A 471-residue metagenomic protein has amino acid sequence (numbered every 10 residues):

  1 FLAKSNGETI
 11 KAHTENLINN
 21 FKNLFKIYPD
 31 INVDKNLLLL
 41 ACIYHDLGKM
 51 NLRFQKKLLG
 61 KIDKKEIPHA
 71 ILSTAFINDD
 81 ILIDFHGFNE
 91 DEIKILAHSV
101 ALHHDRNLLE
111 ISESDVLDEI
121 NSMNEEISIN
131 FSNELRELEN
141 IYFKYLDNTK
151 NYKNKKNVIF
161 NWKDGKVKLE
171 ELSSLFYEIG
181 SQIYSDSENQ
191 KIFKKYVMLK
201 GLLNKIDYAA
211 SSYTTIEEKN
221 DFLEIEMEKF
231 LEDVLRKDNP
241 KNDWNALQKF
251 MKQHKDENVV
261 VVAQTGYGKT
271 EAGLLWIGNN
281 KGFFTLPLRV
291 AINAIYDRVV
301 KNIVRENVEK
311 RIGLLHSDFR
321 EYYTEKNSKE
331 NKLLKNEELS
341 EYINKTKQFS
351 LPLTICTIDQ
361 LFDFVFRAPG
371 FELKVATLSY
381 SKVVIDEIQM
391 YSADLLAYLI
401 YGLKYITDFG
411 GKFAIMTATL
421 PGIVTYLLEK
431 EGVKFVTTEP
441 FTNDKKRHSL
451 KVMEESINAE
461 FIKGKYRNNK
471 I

Functional and structural regions predicted by a protein language model:
F1-D63: Acidic/His-rich, divalent-metal-binding segments that scaffold phosphate/diphosphate chemistry
K22, D84-F230: N-terminal accessory nucleic-acid engagement/regulatory domains that precede and modulate ATP-driven motor cores
E232-V262: Conserved pre-motif I regulatory segment
K255-W276: Walker A/P-loop
N279-V304, I312-R320, T419-T425: Conserved Walker A/P-loop ATP-binding site and its immediately adjacent core in helicase/helicase-like ATPase domains
N307-R367: Inter-Walker segment of RecA-like/P-loop motor cores
E372-K382, E387-F441: Post-DEXD/H (motif II) to motif III coupling segment of the RecA-like Helicase ATP-binding lobe
G422-N469: Interdomain hinge/linker at the junction between the two RecA-like core domains of SF2 helicases
